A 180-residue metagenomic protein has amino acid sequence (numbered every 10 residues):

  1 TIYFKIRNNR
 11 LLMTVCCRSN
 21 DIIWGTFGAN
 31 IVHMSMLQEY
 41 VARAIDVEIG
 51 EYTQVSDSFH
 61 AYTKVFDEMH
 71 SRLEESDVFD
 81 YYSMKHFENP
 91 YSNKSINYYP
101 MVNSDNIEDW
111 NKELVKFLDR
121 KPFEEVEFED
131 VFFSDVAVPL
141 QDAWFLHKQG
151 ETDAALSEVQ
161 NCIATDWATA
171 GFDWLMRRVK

Functional and structural regions predicted by a protein language model:
T1-K180: Terminal, non-catalytic protein-protein interaction segments that mediate quaternary/complex assembly
